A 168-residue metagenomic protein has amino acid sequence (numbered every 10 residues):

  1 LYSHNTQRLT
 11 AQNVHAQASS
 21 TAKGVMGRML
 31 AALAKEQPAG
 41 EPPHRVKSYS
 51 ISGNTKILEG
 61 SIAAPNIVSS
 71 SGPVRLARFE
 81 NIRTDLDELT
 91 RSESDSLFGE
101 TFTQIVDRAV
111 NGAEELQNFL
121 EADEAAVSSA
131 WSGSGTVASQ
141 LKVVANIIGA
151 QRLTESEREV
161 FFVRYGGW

Functional and structural regions predicted by a protein language model:
L1-W168: Feature for exported/extracytoplasmic and membrane-associated proteins, marking the mature portion
